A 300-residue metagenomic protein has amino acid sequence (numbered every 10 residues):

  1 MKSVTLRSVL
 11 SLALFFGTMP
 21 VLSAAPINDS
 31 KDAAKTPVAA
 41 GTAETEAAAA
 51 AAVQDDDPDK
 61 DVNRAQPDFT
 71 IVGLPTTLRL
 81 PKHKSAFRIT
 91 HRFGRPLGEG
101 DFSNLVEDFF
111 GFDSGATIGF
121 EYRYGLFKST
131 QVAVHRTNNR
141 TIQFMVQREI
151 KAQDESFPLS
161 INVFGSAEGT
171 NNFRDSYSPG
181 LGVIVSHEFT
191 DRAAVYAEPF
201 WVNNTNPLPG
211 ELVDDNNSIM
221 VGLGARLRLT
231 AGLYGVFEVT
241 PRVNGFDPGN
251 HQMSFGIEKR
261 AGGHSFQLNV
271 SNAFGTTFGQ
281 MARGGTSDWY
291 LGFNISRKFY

Functional and structural regions predicted by a protein language model:
M1-L10: Bacterial N-terminal signal peptides that target proteins for export
R7, R228-V239, G249, S287-W289: A compositional/structural signature marking long, glycine- and acidic/polar-rich segments with frequent tryptophans
V9-P20: Bacterial N-terminal signal peptides
A25-N172, S176-L181, S186-A193, F200-N206 (+3 more regions): Transmembrane beta-barrel domains of Gram-negative outer membranes and organellar outer membranes
A197-P241: A mid-sequence, solvent-exposed acidic-amphipathic segment
M220, G232, V236, N250-Q252 (+2 more regions): Short amphipathic alpha-helical segments
